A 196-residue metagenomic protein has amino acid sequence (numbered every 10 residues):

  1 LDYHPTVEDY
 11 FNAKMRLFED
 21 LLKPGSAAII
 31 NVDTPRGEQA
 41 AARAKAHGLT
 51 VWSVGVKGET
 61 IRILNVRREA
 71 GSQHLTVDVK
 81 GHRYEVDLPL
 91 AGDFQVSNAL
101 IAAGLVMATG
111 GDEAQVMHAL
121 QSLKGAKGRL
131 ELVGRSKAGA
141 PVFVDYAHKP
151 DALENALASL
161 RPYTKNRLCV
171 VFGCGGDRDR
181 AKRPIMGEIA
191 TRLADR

Functional and structural regions predicted by a protein language model:
L1-V142, K165: Acidic, Mg2+-coordinating active-site environments of NTP-dependent enzymes
H4-E8, A147, G175-R178: Short, flexible loop segments at the rims of nucleotide/cofactor-binding pockets, characterized by
S26, D145, D195: Conserved acidic residues
D33, K80, A147, G173-G175: Anionic group-transfer/hydrolysis microenvironments
Q95-N98, Q115, H148, A152 (+1 more regions): Generic hydrophobic secondary-structure packing signal
A126-G128, D151-R196: Active-site beta-alpha connecting loops in nucleotide-dependent enzymes
V142-H148: Switch II (G3) loop of P-loop NTPases
